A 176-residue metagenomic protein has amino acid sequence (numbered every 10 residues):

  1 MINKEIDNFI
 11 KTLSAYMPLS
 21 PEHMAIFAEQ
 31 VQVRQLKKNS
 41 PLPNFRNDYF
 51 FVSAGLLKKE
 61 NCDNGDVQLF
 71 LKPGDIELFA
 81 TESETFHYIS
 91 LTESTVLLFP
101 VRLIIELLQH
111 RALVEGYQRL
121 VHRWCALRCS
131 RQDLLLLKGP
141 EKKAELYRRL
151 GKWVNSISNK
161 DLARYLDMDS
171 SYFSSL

Functional and structural regions predicted by a protein language model:
M1-V33: Cyclic nucleotide-binding regulatory module and flanking cytosolic helices
N8-A15, E115-D133: Extended, non-globular alpha-helical segments
V33-R34, P41-P43, N47-S53, L69 (+1 more regions): His/acidic/aromatic-lined binding-pocket segments of jelly-roll/cupin-type domains and related regulatory beta-sandwich
N39, R46-N64, G74: Glycine- and acidic-residue-biased ligand/ion/polar-headgroup-sensing regions
S40-L42, E106-L108, L127-L134, G151-W153: Short helix-to-loop capping/linker segments positioned immediately adjacent to catalytic or ligand/cofactor-binding
N64-V121: Cyclic-nucleotide recognition modules
G65-Q68, L127-K142: Short, Lys/Arg-enriched anionic-surface-contact patches
K138-L176: Phosphate-/nucleic-acid-contacting segments
